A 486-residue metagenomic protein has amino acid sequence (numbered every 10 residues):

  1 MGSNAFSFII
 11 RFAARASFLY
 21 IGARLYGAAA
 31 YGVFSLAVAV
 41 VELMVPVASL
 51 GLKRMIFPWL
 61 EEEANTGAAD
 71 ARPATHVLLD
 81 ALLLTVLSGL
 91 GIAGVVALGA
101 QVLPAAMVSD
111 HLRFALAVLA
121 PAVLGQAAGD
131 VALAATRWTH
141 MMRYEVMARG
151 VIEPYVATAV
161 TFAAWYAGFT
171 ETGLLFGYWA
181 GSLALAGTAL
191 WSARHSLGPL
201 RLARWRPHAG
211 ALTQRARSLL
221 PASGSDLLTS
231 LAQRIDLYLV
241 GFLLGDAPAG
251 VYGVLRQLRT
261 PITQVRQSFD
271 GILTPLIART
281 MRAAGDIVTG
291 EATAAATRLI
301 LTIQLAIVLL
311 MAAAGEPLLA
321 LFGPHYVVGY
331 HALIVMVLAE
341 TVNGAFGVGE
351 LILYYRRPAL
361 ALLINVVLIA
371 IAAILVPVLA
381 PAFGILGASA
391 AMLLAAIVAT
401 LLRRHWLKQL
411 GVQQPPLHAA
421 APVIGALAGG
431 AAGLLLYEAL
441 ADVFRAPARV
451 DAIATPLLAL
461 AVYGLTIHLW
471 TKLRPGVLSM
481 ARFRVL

Functional and structural regions predicted by a protein language model:
M1-A14, P73-T75, L79, D110-L112 (+3 more regions): N-terminal membrane topogenesis motif
M1-K53, G89, A93, A97 (+4 more regions): Signature of the first transmembrane helix
S49-G67, R137-W138, L255-T297, E350-Y355: Helix-loop junctions and terminal segments of transmembrane helices in multi-pass membrane transport/translocation
A100-L119, A294, M311-T341, A446: Interfacial segments at transmembrane-helix termini and the short loops linking adjacent helices
A117, R149-G198, V367-I374, I385-W406 (+2 more regions): Hydrophobic alpha-helical transmembrane segments
G125-V151, V337-V367, Q409: Membrane-interface junctions at transmembrane-helix termini in multi-pass inner-membrane proteins
A167, E171-Y178, A189-Q233, I272 (+3 more regions): Interhelical loop/hinge segments that connect adjacent transmembrane helices in multipass membrane
L434-L486: Membrane-proximal transmembrane or re-entrant/amphipathic helices at the cytosolic face
